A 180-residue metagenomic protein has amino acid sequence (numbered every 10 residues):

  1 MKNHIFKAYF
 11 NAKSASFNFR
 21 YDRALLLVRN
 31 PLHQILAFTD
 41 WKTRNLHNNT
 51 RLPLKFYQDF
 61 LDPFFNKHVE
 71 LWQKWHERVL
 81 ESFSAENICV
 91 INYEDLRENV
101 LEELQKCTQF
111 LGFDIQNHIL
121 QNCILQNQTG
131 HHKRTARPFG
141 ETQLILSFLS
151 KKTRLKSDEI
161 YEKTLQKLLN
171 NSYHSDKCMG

Functional and structural regions predicted by a protein language model:
M1-R23, W41-L61, F65: PAPS-dependent sulfation machinery
F6-K7, L26, V90-N92: Short beta-strand segments
Y9-F10, V28-P31, D95-R97: Short, flexible loop/turn elements at secondary-structure junctions
F17-F19, L27, L71: A short catalytic or substrate-binding loop motif that flags glycine-/basic-rich loops and adjacent residues that bind
Y21-D40: Conserved phosphate-donor/acceptor-positioning beta-strand/loop module used by diverse small-molecule
K42, L46, D62-F65, L80-E81 (+1 more regions): PAPS-dependent sulfotransferases, especially Golgi type II membrane carbohydrate sulfotransferases
N45-K106, F110-L111, I115-H118: PAPS-dependent sulfotransferase catalytic domain
